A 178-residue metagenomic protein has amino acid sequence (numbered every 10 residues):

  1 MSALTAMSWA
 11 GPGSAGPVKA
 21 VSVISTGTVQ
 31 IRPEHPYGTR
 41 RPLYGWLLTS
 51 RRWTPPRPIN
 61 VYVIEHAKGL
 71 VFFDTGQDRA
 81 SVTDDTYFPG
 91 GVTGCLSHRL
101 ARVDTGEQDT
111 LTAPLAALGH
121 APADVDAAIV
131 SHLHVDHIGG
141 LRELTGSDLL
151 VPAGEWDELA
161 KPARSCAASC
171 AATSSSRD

Functional and structural regions predicted by a protein language model:
M1-T110: Metallo-beta-lactamase
S8, A113-L118, V135-I138: A generic local structural motif
F73, S131, V151-P152: Active-site flanking residues adjacent to catalytic metal/cofactor-binding acidic residues
R79, D136, D157: Glycine-rich nucleotide phosphate-binding loop and flanking beta-alpha elements of Rossmann-like dinucleotide-binding
R102-D124, A153-D178: Metallo-beta-lactamase
V125-D136: Metallo-beta-lactamase
R142-T145: Short, conserved loop/helix-junction motifs that constitute active-site signature segments in enzyme catalytic cores
